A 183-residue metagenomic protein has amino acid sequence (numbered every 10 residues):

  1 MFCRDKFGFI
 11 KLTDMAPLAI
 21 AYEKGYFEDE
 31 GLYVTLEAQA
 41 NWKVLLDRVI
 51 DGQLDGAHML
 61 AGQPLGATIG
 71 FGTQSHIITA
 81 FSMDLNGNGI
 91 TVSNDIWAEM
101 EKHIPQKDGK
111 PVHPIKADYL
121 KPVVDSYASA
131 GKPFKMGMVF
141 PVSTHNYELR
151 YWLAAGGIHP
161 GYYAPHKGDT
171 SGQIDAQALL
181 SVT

Functional and structural regions predicted by a protein language model:
M1-D175, S181: Short, glycine-/small- and polar/acidic-enriched structural segments that line small-molecule recognition paths
